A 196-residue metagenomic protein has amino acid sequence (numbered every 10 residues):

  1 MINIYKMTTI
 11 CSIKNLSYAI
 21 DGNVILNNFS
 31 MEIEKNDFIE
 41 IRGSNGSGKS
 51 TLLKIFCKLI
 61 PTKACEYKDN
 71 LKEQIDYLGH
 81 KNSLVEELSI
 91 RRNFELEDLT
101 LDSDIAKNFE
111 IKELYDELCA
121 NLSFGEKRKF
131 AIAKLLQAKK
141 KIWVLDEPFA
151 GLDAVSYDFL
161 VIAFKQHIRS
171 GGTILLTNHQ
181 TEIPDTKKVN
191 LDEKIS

Functional and structural regions predicted by a protein language model:
C11-I13, I25-N28, L152: Conserved structural motif at the start of ABC-family nucleotide-binding domains
R42-S44: The feature captures the beta-strand-to-loop junction immediately N-terminal to the Walker
L53-L99, L191: ABC ATPase nucleotide-binding domain signature region
D102-L114, A133: Conserved ABC ATPase "signature" region
L118-G125: Conserved ABC ATPase signature
I132, G171: Hydrophobic anchor residue at the start of the ABC signature
W143-E147: Catalytic Walker B motif of ABC-type/P-loop ATPase nucleotide-binding domains
